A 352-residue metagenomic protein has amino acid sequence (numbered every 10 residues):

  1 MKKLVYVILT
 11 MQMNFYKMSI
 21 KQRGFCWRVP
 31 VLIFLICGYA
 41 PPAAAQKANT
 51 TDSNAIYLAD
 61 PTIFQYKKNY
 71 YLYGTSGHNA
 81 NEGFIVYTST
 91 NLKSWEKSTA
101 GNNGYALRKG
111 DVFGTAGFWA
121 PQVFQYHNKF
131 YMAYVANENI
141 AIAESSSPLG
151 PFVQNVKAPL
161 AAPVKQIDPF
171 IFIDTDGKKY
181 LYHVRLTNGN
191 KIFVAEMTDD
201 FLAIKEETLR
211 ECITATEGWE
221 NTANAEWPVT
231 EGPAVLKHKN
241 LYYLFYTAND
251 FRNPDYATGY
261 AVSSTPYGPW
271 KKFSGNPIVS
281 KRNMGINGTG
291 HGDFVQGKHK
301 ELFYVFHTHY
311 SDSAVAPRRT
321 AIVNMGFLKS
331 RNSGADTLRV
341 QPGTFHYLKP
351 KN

Functional and structural regions predicted by a protein language model:
M1-Q46: Bacterial Sec-dependent N-terminal signal peptides
A45-N352: Carbohydrate-active catalytic/glycan-binding domains of CAZyme proteins, especially the secreted or lumenal ectodomains
